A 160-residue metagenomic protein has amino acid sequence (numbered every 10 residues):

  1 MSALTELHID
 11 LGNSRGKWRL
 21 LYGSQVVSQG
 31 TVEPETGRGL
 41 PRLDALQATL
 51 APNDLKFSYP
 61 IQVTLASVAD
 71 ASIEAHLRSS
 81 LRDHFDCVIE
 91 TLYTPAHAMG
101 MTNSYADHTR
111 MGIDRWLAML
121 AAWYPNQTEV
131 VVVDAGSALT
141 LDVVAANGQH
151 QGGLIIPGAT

Functional and structural regions predicted by a protein language model:
M1-A3, H97-V130: Conserved phosphate-binding catalytic cores of ATP/NTP-utilizing and phosphoryl-transfer enzymes
S2-Y59, G148-T160: Short glycine-rich, Thr/Ser-proximal phosphate-binding strand/loop in the N-terminal lobe of ATP-dependent enzymes
E6-D10, Q62-T64, V130-D134: Short glycine-aspartate micro-motif
S14, D70-S72, S137-T140: Gly/Ser/Thr-rich loops at beta-strand to alpha-helix junctions that form or flank small-molecule/cofactor-binding
G16-L20, V132, L139-V144: Short beta-strand scaffold segments in enzyme catalytic cores
N53-M111, N147-G152, G158: Short beta-strand-loop/turn "lid" adjacent to the catalytic site in phosphate-handling enzymes
T128, V144-N147: Active-site segments that bind and position negatively charged phosphate/pyrophosphate groups
